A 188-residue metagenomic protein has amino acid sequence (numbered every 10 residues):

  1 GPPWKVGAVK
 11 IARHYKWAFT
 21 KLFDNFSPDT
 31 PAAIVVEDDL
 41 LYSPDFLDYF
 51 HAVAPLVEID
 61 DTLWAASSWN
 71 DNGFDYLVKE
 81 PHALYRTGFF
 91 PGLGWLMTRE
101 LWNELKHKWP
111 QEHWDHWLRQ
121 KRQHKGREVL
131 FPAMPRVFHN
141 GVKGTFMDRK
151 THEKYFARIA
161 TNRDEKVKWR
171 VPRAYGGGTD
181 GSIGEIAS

Functional and structural regions predicted by a protein language model:
G1-P31: Active-site-proximal specificity loops/subdomain of glycosyltransferases
P2, A33, Y76-H82, T87 (+3 more regions): Short acidic-glycine motifs
R13-K16, P44, H116-Q120: A structural signal for well-ordered alpha-helical segments within the folded catalytic domains of diverse enzymes
P28-L41: Short beta-strand-to-loop acidic/aromatic patch adjacent to the donor-nucleotide binding site
P28-T30, D60-L63, R127: Short, high-confidence coil segments that cap the C-terminus of an alpha-helix and link into the following beta-strand
V35, A65-S67, L96, V129-A133: A structural signal for short, well-ordered beta-strand segments and their strand-loop junctions that often border
S43-H116: Conserved catalytic core of nucleotide-sugar-dependent glycosyltransferases
P110-S188: C-terminal catalytic/acceptor-binding lobe
